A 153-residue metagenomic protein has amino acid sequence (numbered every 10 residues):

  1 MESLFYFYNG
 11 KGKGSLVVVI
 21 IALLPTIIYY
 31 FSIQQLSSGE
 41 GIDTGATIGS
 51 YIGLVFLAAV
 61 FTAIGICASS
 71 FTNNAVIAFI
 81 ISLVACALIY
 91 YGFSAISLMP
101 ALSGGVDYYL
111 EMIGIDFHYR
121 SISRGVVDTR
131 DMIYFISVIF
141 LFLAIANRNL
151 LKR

Functional and structural regions predicted by a protein language model:
M1-L4, L24-F31, N73-I89: Hydrophobic alpha-helical transmembrane segments
M1-V17: Helix-loop-helix units of permease transmembrane domains in multi-pass membrane transporters, especially ABC
L4-Y8, G39-T44, V60, G114-S121: Juxtamembrane loop-helix boundary motifs flanking transmembrane segments in multi-pass membrane proteins
Y6, E40, A75-V76, P100: Secondary-structure boundary/capping signal
K13-N73: Secretory targeting signals
Y30-Q34, G65, S69, N73 (+4 more regions): Membrane-water interface at transmembrane helix exits
A78-N149: Terminal transmembrane helical anchor/hairpin motif
